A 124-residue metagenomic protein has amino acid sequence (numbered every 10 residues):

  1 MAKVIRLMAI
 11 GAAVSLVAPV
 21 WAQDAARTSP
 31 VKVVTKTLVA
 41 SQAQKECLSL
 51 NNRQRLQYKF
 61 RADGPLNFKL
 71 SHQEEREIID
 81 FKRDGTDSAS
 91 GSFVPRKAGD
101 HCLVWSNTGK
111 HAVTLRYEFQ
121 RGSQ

Functional and structural regions predicted by a protein language model:
M1-A9: Bacterial N-terminal signal peptides that target proteins for export
K3, A18-V20: N-terminal targeting/docking segments
M8-L16: Bacterial N-terminal signal peptides
W21-Q124: Acidic, Ser/Thr/Pro
